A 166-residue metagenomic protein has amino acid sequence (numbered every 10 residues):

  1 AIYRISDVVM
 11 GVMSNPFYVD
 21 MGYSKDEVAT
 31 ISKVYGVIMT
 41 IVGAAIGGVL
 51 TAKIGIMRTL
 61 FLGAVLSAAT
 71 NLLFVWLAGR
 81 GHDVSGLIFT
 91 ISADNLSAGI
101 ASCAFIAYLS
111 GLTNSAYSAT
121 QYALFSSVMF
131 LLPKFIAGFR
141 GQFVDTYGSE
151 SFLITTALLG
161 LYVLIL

Functional and structural regions predicted by a protein language model:
A1-M10: Pair of pore-lining "gating" transmembrane helices in MFS-fold secondary transporters
R4, L87-N95, A107: Helical-face signature of the major facilitator-like transporter fold
V12-A29: Short amphipathic helix-loop junctions that connect adjacent transmembrane helices in Major Facilitator Superfamily/SLC
K25-D26, S115-F125: Loop-to-transmembrane helix entry/capping segments in MFS-fold secondary transporters and related SLC/MFSD carriers
V42-F61, V144-D145: Helix-to-loop junctions at the C-terminal end of transmembrane segments in multipass secondary transporters
V65-H82: C-terminal ends and interior cores of transmembrane alpha-helices in multi-pass membrane transporters/permeases
I100-N114: Intracellular juxtamembrane helix-capping segments at the cytosolic ends of symmetry-related transmembrane helices
F139-Y162: A membrane-interface helix-boundary motif in multi-pass transporters
